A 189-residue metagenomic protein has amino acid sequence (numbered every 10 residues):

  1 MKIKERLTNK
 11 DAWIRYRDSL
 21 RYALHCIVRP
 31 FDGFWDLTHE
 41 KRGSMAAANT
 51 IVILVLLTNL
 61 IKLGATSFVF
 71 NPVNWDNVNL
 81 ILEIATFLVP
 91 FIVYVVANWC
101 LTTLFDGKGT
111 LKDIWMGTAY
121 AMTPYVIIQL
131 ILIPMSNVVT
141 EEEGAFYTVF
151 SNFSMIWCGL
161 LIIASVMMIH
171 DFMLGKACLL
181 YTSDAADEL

Functional and structural regions predicted by a protein language model:
M1-Y16: Short, non-transmembrane cytosolic segments of multipass membrane proteins
W13, N74-V78, L111, V139-V149: Membrane-interfacial loop-to-transmembrane-helix junctions in polytopic alpha-helical membrane proteins
R15-T110: Selected alpha-helical membrane-embedding segments in polytopic membrane proteins
V89-P90, W115-M168: Alpha-helical transmembrane segments of helical membrane proteins, especially in multi-pass transport, channel
I169-L180: Interfacial loop-to-transmembrane junctions
Y181-A186: Conserved small/polar residues in nucleotide/adenosyl-binding loops
L189: Extended, polar beta-sheet/loop recognition surfaces of beta-rich domains that mediate binding to diverse ligands
